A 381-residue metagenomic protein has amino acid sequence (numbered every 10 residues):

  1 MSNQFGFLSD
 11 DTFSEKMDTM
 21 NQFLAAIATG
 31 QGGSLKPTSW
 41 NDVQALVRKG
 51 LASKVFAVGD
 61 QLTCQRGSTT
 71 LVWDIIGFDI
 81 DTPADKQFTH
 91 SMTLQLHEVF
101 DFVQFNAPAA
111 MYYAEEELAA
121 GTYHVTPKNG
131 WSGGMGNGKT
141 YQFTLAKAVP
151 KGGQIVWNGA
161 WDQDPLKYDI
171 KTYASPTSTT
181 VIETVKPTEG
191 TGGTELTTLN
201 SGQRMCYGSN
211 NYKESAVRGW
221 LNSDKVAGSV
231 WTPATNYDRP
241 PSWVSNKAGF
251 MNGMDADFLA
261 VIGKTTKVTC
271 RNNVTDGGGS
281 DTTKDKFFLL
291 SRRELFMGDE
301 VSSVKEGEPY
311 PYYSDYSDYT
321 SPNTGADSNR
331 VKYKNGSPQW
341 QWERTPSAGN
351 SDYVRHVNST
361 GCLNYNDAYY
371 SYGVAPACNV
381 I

Functional and structural regions predicted by a protein language model:
M1-Q22: Short, low-complexity N-terminal tether/leader segments at secretion or assembly junctions of large, surface-exposed
N21-I381: Collagenous Gly-X-Y triple-helix signature in extracellular proteins
